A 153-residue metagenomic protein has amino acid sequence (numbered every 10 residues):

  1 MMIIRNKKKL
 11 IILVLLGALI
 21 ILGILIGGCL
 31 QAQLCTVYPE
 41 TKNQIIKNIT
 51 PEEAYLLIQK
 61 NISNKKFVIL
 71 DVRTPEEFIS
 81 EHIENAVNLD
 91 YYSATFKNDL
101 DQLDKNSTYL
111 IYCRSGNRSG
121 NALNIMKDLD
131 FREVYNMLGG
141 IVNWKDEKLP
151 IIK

Functional and structural regions predicted by a protein language model:
I3-V68, V72-S80: Flexible, polar/low-complexity N-terminal or interdomain linker segments that lie immediately upstream of folded
I46-N48, I69, A86-N88, V134-N136: Conserved beta-strand scaffold positions in the cores of enzyme catalytic domains, especially in NTP/NDP-utilizing
L57-N61, F96-K105: Short amphipathic alpha-helix with an adjacent loop that forms part of the alpha/beta core around
S63-I69, E84-N85, S107-T108, R132: Short active-site oxyanion
F78-E84, W144: Short loop/helix-cap segments at secondary-structure boundaries that form the rim of catalytic
L89, D99-D146: Catalytic cysteine-centered active loop of the rhodanese-like fold, especially the PTP/DSP P-loop
Y91-T95: Glycine-rich, highly charged phosphate/nucleotide-binding loops
K148-K153: Active-site neighborhoods of enzymes that stabilize oxyanions during catalysis
